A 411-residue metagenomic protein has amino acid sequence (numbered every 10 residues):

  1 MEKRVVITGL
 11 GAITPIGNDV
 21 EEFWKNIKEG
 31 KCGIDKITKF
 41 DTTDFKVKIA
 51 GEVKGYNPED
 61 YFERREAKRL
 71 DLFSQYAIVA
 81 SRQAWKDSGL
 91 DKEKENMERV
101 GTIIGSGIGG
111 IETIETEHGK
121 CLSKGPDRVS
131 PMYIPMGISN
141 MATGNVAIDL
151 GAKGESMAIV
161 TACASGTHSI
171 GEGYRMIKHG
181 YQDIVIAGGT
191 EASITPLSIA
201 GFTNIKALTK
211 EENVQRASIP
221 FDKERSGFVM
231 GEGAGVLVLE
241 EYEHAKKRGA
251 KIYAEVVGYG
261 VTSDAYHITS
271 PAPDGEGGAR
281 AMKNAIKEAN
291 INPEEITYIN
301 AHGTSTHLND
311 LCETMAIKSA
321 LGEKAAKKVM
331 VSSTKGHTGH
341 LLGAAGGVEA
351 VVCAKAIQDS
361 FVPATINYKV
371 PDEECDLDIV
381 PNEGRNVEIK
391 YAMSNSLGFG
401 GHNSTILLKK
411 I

Functional and structural regions predicted by a protein language model:
M1-E66, E243-E255, V351-T365, K409-I411: ACP-dependent fatty acid/polyketide chain-elongation machinery
R4-T8, C32-D35, N213-A289, Y298: Condensing-enzyme catalytic core mediating Claisen C-C bond formation in acyl metabolism
I7, F23-W24, K28-T161, T190-I199 (+1 more regions): Conserved beta-ketoacyl condensing-enzyme motif
A77-L90, S139-T143, A147-E191, V229-A250 (+2 more regions): Active-site-proximal alpha-helical scaffold in enzymes
A77-S88, A142, S169, E240-E241 (+4 more regions): Short, well-ordered amphipathic alpha-helical segments that serve as non-catalytic structural scaffolds within diverse
A84-N96, A245-G249, M282-Y298, A320-A325: Phosphate/pyrophosphate-binding loops at sites that engage ATP/ADP/AMP, CoA/4′-phosphopantetheine, polyphosphate
S123-S130, H168-G171, R175, E191-K247 (+2 more regions): Glycine-/small-residue-rich "gating" segment that lines the acyl/pantetheine channel and substrate pocket
Y181-S226, Y259-P273, G303-D310, K327-D378: Acyl-CoA/ACP chain-elongation machinery
